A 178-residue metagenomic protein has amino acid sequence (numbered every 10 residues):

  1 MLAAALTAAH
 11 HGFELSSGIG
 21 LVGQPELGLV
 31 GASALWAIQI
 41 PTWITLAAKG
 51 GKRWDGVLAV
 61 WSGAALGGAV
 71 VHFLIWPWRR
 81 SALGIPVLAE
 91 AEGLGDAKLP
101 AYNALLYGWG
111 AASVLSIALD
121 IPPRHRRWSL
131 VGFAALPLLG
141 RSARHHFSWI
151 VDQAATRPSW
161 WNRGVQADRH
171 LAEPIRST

Functional and structural regions predicted by a protein language model:
M1-T178: Short amphipathic, positively biased membrane-proximal segments that drive organelle/inner-membrane targeting
